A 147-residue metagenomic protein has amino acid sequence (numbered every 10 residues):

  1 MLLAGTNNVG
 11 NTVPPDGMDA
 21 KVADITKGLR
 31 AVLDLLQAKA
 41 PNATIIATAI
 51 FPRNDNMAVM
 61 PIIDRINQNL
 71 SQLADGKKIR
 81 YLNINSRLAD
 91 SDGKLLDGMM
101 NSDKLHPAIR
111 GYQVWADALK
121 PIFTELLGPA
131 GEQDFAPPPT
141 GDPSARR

Functional and structural regions predicted by a protein language model:
M1-T26, I46, I50-N54: Oxyanion-hole/transition-state-stabilizing segment in secreted/luminal serine hydrolases and related acyltransferases
P15, L35, S102: Short, flexible active-site loop motifs that bind/organize anionic cofactors or intermediates
T26, R30, Q113: Conserved active-site region of classical short-chain dehydrogenase/reductase
L29, A38, A145-R146: Short, intrinsically disordered low-complexity segments
L29-D34, N67: Generic structural signal for well-ordered alpha-helices, preferentially at hydrophobic/aromatic core positions
L33-Q37, S71-A74: N-terminal cationic-hydrophobic initiation segments that often serve targeting/anchoring roles
A40-T44: A short helix->loop->beta-strand "cap" motif at the edges of active sites that frequently abuts
I50-R147: Catalytic His-Asp segment of secreted/periplasmic serine-dependent ester chemistry enzymes
